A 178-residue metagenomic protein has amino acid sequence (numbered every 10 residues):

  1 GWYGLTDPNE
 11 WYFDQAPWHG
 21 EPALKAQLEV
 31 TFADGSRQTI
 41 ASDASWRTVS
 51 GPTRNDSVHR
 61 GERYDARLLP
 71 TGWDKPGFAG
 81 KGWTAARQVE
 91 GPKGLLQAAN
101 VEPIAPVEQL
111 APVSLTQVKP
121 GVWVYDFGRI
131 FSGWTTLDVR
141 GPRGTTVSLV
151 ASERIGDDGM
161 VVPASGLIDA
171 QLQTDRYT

Functional and structural regions predicted by a protein language model:
G1-T178: Extracellular/oxidizing-compartment recognition motifs
